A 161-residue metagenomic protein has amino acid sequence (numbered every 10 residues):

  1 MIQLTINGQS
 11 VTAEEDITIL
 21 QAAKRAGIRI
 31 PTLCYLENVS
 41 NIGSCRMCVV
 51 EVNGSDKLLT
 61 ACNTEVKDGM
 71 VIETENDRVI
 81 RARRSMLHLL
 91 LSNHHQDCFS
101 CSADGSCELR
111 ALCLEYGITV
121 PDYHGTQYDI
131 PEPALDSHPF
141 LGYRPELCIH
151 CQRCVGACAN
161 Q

Functional and structural regions predicted by a protein language model:
M1-Q9: Eukaryote-biased recognition of intrinsically disordered, low-complexity regulatory segments
G8-D68, D77-R81: N-terminal cofactor/phosphate-binding cores enriched in small/glycine residues, especially glycine-rich loops such as
R46, V50, S55-Q161: Fe-S ferredoxin-like electron-transfer domains and their immediately adjacent linker/connector regions across
